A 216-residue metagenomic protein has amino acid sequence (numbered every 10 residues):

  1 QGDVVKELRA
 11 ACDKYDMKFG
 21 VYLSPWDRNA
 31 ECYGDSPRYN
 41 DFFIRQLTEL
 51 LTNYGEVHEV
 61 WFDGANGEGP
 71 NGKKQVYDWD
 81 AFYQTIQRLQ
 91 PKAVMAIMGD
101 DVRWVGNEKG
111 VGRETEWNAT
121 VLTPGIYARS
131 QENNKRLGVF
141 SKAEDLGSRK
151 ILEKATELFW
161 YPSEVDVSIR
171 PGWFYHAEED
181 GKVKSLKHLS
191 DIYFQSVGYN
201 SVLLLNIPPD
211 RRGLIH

Functional and structural regions predicted by a protein language model:
Q1-H216: Mature catalytic domains of secreted/periplasmic carbohydrate-active enzymes
